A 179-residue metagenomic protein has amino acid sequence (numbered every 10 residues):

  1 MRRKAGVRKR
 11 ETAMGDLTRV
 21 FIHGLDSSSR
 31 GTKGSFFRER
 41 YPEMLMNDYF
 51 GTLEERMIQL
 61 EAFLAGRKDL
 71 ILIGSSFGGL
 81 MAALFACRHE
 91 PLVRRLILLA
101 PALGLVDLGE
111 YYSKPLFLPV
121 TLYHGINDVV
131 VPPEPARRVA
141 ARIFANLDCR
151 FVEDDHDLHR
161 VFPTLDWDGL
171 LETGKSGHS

Functional and structural regions predicted by a protein language model:
G15-K68: Active-site catalytic motif of lipid deacylating hydrolases and related acyltransferases
D48, C149-D155: Short glycine-rich catalytic loops that host catalytic nucleophiles or stabilize transition states across multiple
G74-A82: Gly/Ala-rich beta-loop-alpha elbow adjacent to hydrolase catalytic centers
L92-L103: A conserved short beta-strand
L122-H124, D128: Short beta-strand/loop motif that positions the catalytic acidic residue of the alpha/beta-hydrolase fold
V129-P135: Conserved alpha/beta-hydrolase "acid-adjacent" motif
D154-P163: Catalytic histidine-centered segment of alpha/beta-hydrolase-like enzymes
F162-S179: Catalytic active-site module of serine/aspartate enzymes centered on a nucleophile-bearing elbow/loop
